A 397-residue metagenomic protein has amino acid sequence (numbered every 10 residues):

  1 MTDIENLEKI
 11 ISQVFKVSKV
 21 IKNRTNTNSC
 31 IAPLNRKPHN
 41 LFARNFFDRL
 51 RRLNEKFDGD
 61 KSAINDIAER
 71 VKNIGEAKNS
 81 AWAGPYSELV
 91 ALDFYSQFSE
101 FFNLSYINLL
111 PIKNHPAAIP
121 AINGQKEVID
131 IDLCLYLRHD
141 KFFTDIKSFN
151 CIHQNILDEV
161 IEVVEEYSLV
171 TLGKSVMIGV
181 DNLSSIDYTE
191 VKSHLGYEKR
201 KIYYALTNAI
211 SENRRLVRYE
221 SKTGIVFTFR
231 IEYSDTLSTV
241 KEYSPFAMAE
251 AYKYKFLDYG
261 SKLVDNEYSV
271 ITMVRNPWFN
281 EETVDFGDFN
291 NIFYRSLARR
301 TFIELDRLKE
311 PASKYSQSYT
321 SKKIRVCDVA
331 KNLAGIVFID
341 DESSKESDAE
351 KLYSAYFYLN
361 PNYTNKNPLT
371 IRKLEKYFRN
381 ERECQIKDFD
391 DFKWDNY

Functional and structural regions predicted by a protein language model:
M1-I64, I74-A77, A81, P85-F98 (+1 more regions): Nuclease-adjacent, charged terminal/linker segments that flank catalytic cores
F42, R49-N65, Q97, F149-F338 (+1 more regions): Metal-dependent nuclease catalytic core centered on acidic motifs
E69-E76, T236: Short glycine/proline-rich turn/loop motifs
Q97-Y136: A short acidic/basic microdomain associated with nuclease active sites
N103-N108, F143-D145, V270-V274: A structural signal for short, well-ordered beta-strand segments and their strand-loop junctions that often border
L109-N114, R138, K147-F149, N276: An acidic- and aromatic-residue-enriched active-site/binding cleft used to recognize and process polar
Q125-E127, C134-I146, V264: Active-site beta-strand-loop-beta-strand hairpin of nuclease catalytic cores that positions key catalytic residues
